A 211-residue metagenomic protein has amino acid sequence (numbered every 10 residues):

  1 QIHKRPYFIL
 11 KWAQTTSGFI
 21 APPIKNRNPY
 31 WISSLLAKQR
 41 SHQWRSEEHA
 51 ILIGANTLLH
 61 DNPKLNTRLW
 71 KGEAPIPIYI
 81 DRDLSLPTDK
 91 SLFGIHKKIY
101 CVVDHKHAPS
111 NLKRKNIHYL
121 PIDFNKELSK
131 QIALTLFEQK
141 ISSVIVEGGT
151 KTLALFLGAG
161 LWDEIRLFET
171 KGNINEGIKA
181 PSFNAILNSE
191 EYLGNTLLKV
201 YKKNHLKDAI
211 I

Functional and structural regions predicted by a protein language model:
Q1-H3: Class I S-adenosyl-L-methionine
R5-S142, K151-A154, D208-I211: Active-site ligand-binding patch in enzyme domains
V102, F168-E169: Conserved beta-strand segments of the P-loop GTPase G domain that flank and frequently precede/overlap
I141-S143, R166-F168: Helical hairpin unit composed of two closely spaced alpha helices linked by a short loop
F156-E164: Short acidic amphipathic segments
G177-I211: Conserved histidine-centered catalytic loops in small-molecule metabolism enzymes
